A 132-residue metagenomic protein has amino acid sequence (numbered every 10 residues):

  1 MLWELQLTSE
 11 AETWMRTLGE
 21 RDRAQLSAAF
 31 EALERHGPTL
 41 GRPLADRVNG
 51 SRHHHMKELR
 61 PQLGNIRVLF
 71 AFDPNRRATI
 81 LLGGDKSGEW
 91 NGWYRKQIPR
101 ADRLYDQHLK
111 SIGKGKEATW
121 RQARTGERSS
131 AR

Functional and structural regions predicted by a protein language model:
M1-N65, P74-A78, D85-R132: Basic, Lys/Arg-enriched alpha-helical interface segments
